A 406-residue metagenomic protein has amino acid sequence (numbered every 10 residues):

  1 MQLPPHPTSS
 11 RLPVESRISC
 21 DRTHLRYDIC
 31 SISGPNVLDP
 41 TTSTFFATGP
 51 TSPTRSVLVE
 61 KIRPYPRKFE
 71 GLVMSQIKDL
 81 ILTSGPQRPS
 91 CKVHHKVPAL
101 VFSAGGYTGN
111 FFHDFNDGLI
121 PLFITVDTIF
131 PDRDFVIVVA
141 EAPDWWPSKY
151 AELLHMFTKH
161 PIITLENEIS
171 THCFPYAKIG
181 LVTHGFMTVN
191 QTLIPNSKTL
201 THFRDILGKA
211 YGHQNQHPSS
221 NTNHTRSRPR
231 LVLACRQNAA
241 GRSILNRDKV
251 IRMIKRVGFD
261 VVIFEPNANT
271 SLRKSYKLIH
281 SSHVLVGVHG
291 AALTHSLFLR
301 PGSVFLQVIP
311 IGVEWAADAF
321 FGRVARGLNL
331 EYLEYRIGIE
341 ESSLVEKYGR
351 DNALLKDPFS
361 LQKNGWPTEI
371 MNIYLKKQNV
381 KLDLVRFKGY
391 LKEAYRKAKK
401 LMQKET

Functional and structural regions predicted by a protein language model:
M1-T406: The feature primarily captures lumenal catalytic ectodomains of type II secretory-pathway glycosyltransferases
